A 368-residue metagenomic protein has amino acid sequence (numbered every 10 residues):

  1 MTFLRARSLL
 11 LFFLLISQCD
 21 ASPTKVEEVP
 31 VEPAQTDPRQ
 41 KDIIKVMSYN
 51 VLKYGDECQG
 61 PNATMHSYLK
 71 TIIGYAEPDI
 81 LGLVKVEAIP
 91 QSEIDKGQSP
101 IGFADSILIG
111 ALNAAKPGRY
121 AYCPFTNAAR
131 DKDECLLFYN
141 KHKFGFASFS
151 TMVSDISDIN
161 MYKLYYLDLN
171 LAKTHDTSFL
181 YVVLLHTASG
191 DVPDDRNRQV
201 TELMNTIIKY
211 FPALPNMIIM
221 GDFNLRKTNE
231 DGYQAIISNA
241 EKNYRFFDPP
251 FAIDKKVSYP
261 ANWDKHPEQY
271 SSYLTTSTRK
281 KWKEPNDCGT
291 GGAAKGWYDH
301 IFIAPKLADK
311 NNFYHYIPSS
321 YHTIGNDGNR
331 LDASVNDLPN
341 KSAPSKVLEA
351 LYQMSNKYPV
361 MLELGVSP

Functional and structural regions predicted by a protein language model:
T2, I16-C135, L180, N329-L331 (+2 more regions): N-terminal, active-site-proximal structural segment of metallo-dependent hydrolase catalytic domains
L4-L11: Sec-dependent signal peptide recognition, specifically the positively charged N-region followed immediately by
D37-V46, Y139-F146, I156-T187, L364-P368: Beta-strand-turn-beta hairpins that frame and shape the catalytic cleft of phosphate-ester-processing enzymes
V51, G60-A76, L81, A104 (+2 more regions): Extracytoplasmic, non-cytosolic globular domains
V51-D56, V86-P90, N127-K132, H142-G145 (+5 more regions): Solvent-exposed loop/turn segments at secondary-structure junctions within structured extracellular/periplasmic domains
E57-G60, S92-G97, S148-T151, H175 (+3 more regions): Short, solvent-exposed loop/turn and secondary-structure capping segments
K209-M217, L225-P368: Metal-dependent phosphoester-hydrolase catalytic domains
